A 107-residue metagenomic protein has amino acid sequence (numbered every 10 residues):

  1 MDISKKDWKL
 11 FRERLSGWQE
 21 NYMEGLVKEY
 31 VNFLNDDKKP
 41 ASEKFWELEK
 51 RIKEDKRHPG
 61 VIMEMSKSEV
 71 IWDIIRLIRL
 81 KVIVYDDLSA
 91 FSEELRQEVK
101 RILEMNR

Functional and structural regions predicted by a protein language model:
M1-R107: Acidic, Ser/Pro/Thr-rich low-complexity regulatory regions and the short amphipathic helical interaction modules they
